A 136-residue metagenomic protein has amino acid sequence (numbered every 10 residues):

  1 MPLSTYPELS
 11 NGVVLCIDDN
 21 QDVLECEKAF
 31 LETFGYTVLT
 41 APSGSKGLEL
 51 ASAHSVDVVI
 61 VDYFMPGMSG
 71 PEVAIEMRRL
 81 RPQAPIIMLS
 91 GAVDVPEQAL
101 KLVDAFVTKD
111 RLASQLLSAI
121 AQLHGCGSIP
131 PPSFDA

Functional and structural regions predicted by a protein language model:
M1-V13, L112-A136: Non-catalytic signal-transmission and effector/linker regions of two-component phosphorelay proteins
N11-D22, E27-L31, V59: Conserved acidic segment of CheY-like receiver
T40-E49, G70: Helix N-cap/capping motif at the beta->alpha junctions
E49, P71-P82: Short amphipathic alpha-helix used as the core "switch/output" element in two-component signaling
S55-D57, R81-P85: His-Asp phosphorelay/catalytic-motif detector in bacterial-type signaling
D62: Active-site residues of response regulator receiver
M65: Receiver (REC) domain active-site loop signature in two-component systems and cognate sites in sensor histidine kinases
